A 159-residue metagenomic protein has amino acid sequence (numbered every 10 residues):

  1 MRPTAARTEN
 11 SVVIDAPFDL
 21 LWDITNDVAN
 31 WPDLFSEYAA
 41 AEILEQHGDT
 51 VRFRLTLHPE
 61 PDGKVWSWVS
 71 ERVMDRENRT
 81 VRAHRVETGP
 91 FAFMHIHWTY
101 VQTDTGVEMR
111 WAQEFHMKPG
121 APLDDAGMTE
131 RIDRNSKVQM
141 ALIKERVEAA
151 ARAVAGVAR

Functional and structural regions predicted by a protein language model:
M1-T50, R110, R159: Hydrophobic ligand-binding cavity/cleft-lining segments
P3, P32-D33, I43-D49, H58-E108 (+5 more regions): Hydrophobic-ligand binding "helix-grip"
A16, A126-G127: Short, contiguous strand/loop micro-motifs
D19-W22, K137, A141: Amphipathic alpha-helical segments that line or abut small-molecule/effector binding pockets and mediate allosteric
G120-A126: Short acidic, glycine/proline-rich loop/turn micro-motifs
G127-N135: Individual transmembrane alpha-helices with interfacial aromatic-anchor signatures
